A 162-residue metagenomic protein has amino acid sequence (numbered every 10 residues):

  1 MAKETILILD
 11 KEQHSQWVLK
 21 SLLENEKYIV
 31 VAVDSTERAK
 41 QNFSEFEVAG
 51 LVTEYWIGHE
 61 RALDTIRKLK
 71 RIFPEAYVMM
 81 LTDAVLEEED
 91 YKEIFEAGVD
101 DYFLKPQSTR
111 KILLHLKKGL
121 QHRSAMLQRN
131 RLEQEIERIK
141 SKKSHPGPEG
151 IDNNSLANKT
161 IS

Functional and structural regions predicted by a protein language model:
E12-A32: Two-component/phosphorelay signaling modules centered on CheY-like receiver
Y28, S44-F46, L69-E75, A97: Conserved phosphotransfer cores of two-component systems
A32-G50, E54, G58: Acidic, metal-coordinating helix/loop segments flanking the phosphotransfer/catalytic sites of two-component signaling
A49-L69, T82, E87: Conserved phosphotransfer microenvironments
L51, V78, Y102-F103: Two-component signal transduction core modules
D64, V85-D101: Alpha4 helix (beta4-alpha4-beta5 surface) of REC/receiver domains from two-component response regulators
Q107-L116, L120, S124: C-terminal output helix
H122-S162: CheY-like receiver
